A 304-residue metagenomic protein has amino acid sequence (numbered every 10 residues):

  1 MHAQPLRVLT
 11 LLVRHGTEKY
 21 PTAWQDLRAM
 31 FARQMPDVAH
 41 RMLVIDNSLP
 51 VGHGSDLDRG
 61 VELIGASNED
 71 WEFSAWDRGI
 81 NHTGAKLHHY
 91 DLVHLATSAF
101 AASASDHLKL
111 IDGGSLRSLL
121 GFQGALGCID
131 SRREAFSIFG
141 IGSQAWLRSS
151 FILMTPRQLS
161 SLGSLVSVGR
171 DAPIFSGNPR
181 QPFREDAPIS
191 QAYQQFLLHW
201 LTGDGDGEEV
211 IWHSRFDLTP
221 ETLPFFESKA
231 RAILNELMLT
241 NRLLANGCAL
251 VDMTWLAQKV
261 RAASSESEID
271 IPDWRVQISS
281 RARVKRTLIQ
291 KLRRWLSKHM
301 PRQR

Functional and structural regions predicted by a protein language model:
M1-R304: ER/Golgi luminal nucleotide-sugar-dependent glycosyltransferases, focusing on the catalytic module
